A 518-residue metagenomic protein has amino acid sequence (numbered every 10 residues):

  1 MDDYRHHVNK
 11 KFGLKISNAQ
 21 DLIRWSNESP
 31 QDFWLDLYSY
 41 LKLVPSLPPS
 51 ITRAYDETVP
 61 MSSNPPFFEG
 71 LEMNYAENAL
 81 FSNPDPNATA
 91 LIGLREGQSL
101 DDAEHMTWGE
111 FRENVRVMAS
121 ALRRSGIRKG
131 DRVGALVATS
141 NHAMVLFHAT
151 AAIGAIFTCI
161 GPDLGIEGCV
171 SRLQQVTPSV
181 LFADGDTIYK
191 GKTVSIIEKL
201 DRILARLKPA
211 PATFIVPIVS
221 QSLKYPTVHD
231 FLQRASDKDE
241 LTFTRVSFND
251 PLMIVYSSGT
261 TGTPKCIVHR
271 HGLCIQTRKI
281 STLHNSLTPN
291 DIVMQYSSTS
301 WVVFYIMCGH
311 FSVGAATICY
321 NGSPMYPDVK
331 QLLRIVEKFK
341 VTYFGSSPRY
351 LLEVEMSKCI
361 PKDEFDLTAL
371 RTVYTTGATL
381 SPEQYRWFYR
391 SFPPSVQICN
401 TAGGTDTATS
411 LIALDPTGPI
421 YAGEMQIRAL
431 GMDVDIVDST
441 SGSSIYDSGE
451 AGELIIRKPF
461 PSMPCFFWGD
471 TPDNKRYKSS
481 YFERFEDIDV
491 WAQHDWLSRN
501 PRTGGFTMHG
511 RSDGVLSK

Functional and structural regions predicted by a protein language model:
F12-G13, N78-T107, S220-K224: AMP-dependent adenylate-forming
N87-T89, F214-I215, Q221, Y225-Y256 (+4 more regions): Conserved pre-ATP/AMP-binding loop-to-beta segment of ANL
G97-D101, A183-F248, K358, T409: ANL superfamily adenylate-forming
A121-V170, I292-S297: Conserved AMP-binding/adenylate-forming
I156, I275-I292, V302-T342, S357-C359: Conserved AMP-binding/adenylation subdomain of ANL enzymes
T177-L181, E198-T213, D291-M294, I318 (+2 more regions): Conserved helix-loop-beta element of the AMP-binding
S257, S444, I455-K518: Conserved ATP-binding/catalytic segment of the ANL
A315, T342-S346, E355-Y421, D433 (+1 more regions): Gly/Ser/Thr-rich phosphate-binding loop
